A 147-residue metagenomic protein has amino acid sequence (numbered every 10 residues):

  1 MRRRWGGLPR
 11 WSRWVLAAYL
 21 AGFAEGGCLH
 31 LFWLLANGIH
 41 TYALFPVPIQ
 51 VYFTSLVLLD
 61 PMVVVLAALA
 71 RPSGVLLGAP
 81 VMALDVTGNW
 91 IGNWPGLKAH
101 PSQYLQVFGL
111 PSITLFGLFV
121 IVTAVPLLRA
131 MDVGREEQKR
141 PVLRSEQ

Functional and structural regions predicted by a protein language model:
M1-Q147: Topology signature of small-to-medium multi-pass alpha-helical membrane proteins
